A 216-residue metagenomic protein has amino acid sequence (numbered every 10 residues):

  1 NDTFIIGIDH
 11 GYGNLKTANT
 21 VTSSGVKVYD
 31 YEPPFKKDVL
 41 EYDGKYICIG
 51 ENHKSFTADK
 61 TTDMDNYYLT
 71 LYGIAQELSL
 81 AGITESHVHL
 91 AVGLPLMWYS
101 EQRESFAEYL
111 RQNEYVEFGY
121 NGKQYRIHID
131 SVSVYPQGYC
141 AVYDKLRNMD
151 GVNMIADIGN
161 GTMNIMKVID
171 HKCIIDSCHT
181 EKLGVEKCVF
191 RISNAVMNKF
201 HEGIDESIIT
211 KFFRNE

Functional and structural regions predicted by a protein language model:
N1-I155, H171-K187, K199, S207-E216: Nucleotide/phosphate-binding catalytic cleft detector across ATP-hydrolyzing and phosphate-transferring enzymes
I158-N164: Ser/Thr-glycine-rich phosphate-binding loops at phosphate-binding pockets of nucleotides, nucleotide cofactors
I165-D170: PRPP/pyrophosphate-binding module of the type I phosphoribosyltransferase fold
I192: P-loop NTP-binding/switch modules centered on Walker-like glycine-rich loops
A195: A contiguous pocket-lining binding segment that forms or flanks enzyme active sites
